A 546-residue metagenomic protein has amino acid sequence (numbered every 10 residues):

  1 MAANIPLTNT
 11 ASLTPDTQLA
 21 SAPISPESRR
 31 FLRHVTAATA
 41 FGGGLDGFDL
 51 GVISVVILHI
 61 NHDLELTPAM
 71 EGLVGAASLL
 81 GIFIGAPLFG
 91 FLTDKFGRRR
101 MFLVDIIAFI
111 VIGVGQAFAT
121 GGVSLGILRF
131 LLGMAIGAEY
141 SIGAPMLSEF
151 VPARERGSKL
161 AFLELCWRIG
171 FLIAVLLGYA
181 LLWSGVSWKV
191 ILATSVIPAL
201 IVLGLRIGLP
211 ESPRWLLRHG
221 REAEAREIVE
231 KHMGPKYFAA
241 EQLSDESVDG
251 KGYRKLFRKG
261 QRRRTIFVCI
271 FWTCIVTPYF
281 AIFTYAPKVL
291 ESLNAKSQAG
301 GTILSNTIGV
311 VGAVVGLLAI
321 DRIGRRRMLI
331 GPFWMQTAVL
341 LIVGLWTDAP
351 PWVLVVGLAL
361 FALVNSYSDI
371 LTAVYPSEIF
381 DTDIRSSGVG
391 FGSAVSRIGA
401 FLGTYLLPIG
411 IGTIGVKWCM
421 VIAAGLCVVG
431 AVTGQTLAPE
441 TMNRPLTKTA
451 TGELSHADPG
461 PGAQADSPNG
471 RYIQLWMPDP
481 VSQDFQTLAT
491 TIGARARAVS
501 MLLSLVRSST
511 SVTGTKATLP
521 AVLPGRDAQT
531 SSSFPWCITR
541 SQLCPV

Functional and structural regions predicted by a protein language model:
A2-W476, Q486: Transmembrane-helix signature of 12-pass secondary carriers
P6, Q474, P478, I492-G493 (+1 more regions): Residues marking helix boundaries in flexible regions
L7, L13, L454, L475 (+5 more regions): Leucine-biased recognition of intrinsically disordered, low-complexity hydrophobic segments
D46, D466, P478-D479, T487 (+2 more regions): Intrinsically disordered, low-complexity serine/threonine-rich segments
L80, Q474, W536-T539, V546: Residue-level detector of bioactive/disordered segments in secreted/extracellular proteins and virion assembly
G460-G462, G470, G493, G514 (+1 more regions): Residue-identity detector for glycine
S482, T490, R495-T513, R526 (+1 more regions): Low-acidity, Ser/Thr- and Arg-rich intrinsically disordered low-complexity segments
